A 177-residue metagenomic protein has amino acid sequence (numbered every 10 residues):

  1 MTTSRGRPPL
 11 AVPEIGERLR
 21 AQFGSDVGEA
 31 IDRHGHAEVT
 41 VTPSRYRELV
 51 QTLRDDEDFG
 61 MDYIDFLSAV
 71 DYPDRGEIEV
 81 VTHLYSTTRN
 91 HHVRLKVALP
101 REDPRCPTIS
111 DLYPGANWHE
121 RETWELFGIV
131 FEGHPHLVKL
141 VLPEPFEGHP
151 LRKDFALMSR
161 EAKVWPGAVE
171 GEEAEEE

Functional and structural regions predicted by a protein language model:
M1-E177: Terminal low-complexity/charged segments
